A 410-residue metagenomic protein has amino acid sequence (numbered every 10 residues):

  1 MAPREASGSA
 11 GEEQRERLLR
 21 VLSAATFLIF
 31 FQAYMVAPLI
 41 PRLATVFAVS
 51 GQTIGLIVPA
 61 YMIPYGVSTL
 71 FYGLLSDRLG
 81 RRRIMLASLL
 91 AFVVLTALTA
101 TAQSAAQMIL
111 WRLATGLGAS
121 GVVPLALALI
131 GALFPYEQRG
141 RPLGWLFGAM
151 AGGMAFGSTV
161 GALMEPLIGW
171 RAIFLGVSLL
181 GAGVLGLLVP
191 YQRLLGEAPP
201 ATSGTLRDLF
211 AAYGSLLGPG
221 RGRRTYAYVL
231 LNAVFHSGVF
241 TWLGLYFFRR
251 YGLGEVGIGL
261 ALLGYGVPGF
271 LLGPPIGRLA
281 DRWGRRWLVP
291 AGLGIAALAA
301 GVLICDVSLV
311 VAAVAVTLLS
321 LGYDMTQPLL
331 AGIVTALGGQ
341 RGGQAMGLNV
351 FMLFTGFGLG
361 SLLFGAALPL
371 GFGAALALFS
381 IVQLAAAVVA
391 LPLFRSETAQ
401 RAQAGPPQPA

Functional and structural regions predicted by a protein language model:
E5-E12, L195-Y226: Juxtamembrane intracellular "pre-TM" segments in multi-pass secondary transporters
A48, G80, T101-Q107, G118 (+2 more regions): Helix-breaking motifs and short loop linkers at transmembrane-helix boundaries and internal kinks in secondary membrane
V67-Q103: Conserved MFS/SLC helix-loop-helix module at the cytosolic interface between two early adjacent transmembrane helices
T69-G80, L272-G284, L368: Helix-to-loop junctions at the C-terminal end of transmembrane segments in multipass secondary transporters
A91, L95, A106-A114, V310-L318: Paired small-residue
Q107, Y136, W145-Q192: Helix-loop-helix hairpin linking two adjacent transmembrane segments in secondary transporters
W111-G152: Cytoplasmic helix-loop-helix junction between adjacent transmembrane helices in 12-TM secondary transporters
R286-L330: C-terminal transmembrane helical hairpin of 12-TM major facilitator-type secondary transporters
